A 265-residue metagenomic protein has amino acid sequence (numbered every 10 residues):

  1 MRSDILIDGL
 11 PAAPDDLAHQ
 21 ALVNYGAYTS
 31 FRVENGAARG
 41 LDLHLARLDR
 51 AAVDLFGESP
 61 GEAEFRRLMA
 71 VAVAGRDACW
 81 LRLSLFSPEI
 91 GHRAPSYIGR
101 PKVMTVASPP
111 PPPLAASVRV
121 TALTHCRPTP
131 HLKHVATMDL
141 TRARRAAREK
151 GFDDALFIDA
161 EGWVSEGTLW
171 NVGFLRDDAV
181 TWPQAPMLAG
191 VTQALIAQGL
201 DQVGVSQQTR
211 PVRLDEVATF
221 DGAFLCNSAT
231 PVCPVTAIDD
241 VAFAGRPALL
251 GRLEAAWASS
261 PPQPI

Functional and structural regions predicted by a protein language model:
M1-V71, F86, G91-I265: Helix-start/capping segments and mature chain N-termini
V73-W80: Short secondary-structure junctions
L83: Phosphate/pyrophosphate-binding loop motifs in nucleotide- or prenyl diphosphate-using proteins
